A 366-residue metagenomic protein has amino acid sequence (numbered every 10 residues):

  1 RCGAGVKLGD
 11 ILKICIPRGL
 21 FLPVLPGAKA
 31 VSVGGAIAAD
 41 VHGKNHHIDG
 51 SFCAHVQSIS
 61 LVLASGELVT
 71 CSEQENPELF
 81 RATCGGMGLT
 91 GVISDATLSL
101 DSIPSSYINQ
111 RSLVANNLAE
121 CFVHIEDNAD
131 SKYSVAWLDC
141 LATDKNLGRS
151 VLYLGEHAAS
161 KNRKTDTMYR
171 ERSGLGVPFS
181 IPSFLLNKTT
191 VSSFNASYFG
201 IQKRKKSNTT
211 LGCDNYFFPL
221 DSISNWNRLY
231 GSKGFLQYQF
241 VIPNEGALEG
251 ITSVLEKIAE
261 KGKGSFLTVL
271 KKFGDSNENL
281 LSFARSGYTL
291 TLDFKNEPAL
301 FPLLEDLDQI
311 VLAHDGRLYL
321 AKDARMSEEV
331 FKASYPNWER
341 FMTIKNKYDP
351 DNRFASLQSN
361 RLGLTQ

Functional and structural regions predicted by a protein language model:
R1-Q366: Noncatalytic alpha-helical scaffold of FAD-dependent oxidoreductases
